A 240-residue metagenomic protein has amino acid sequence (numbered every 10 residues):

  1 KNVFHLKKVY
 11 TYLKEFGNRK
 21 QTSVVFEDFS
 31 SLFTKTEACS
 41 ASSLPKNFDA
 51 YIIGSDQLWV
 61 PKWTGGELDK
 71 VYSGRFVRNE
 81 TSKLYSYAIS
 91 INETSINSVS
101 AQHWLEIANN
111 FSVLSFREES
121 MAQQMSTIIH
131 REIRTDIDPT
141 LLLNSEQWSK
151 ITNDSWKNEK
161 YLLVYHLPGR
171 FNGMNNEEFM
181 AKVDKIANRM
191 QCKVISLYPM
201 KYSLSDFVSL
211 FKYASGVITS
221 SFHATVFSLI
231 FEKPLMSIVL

Functional and structural regions predicted by a protein language model:
K1-L240: Active-site anion-handling motifs in enzyme catalytic cores
